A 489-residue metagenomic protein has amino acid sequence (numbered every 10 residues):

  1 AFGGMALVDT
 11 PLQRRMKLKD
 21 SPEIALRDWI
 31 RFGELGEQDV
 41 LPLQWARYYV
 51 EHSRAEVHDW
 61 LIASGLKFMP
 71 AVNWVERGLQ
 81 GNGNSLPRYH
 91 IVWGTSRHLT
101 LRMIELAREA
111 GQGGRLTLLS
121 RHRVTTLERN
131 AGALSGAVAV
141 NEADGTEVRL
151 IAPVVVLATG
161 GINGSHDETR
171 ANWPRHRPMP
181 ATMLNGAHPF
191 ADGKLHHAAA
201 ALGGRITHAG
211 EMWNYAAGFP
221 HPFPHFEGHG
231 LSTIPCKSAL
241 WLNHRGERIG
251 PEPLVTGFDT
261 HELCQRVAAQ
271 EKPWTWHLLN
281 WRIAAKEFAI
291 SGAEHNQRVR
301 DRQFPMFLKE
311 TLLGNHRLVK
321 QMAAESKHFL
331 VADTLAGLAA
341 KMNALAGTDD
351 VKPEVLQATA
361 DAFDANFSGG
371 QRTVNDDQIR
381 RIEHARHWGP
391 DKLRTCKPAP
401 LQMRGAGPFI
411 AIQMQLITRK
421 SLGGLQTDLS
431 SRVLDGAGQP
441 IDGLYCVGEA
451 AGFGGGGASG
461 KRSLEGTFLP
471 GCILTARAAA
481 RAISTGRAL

Functional and structural regions predicted by a protein language model:
A1-L18: Conserved N-terminal glycine-rich FAD pyrophosphate-binding loop of Rossmann-like flavoproteins
A46-V148, H166-T169, F219-P220, A360-M403: Conserved redox-cofactor binding core of oxidoreductases
T126, V351-G454, A458: A glycine-rich dinucleotide-binding beta-alpha-beta segment and adjacent secondary-structure elements that constitute
V140, A152, A158-T159, H244 (+1 more regions): Short, well-ordered coil/turn residues at beta-beta hairpins and beta-strand->alpha-helix junctions within
T146-F223, E262, E465, L469-A478 (+1 more regions): Glycine-rich loop(s) and the adjacent beta-strand/alpha-helix scaffold that form part
H196-A198, R205-A344, T348-V351: An anion/pyrophosphate-binding glycine-rich loop and adjacent beta-alpha core in soluble alpha-beta enzymes
I234-C236, R419-S421, E465: Short, small/polar residue-rich loop motifs at catalytic or cofactor-binding pockets
D435, Q439-R487: Catalytic phosphate/nucleotide-handling subdomain of diverse soluble enzymes
